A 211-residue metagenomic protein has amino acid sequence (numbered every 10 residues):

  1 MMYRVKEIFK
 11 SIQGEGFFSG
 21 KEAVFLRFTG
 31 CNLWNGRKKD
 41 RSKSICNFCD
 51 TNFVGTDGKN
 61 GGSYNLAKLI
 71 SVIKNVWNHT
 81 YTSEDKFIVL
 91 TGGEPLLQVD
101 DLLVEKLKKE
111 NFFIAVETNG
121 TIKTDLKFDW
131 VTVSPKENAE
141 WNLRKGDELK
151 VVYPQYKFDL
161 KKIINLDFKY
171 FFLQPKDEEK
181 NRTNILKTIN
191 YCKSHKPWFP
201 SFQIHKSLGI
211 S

Functional and structural regions predicted by a protein language model:
M1-N52, F199, L208-I210: Flexible, acidic/Gly-rich N-terminal and inter-domain linker regions that tether and position cofactor-handling modules
Y3-K10, G36-F128: Conserved Radical SAM active-site core
R4, F25-R27, V89, T132 (+1 more regions): Conserved beta-strand segments that form the floor/walls of ligand-binding pockets within enzyme and binding domains
K10-E15, S19, F87, T91 (+2 more regions): Generic preference for well-ordered secondary structure
E84-F87, L96-S211: Conserved AdoMet/S-adenosylmethionine-binding subsite of the radical SAM
